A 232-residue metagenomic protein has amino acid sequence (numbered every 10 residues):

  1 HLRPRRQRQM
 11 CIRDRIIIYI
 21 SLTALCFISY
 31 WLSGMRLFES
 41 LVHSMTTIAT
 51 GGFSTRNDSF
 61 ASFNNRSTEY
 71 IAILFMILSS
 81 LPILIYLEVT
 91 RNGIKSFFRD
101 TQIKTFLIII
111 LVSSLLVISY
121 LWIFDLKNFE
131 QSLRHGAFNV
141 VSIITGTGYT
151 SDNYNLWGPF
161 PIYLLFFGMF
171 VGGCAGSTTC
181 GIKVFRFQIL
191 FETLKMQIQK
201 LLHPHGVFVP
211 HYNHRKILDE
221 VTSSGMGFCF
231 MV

Functional and structural regions predicted by a protein language model:
H1-R8, I12: Single conserved hydrophobic/aromatic residue that forms the stacking wall/gate of nucleotide- or nucleobase-binding
R13-S33, T101-F124: Selective recognition of specific alpha-helical transmembrane segments in multi-pass small-molecule
I16-I20, L41, Y70-L74, K104-I108 (+3 more regions): Hydrophobic alpha-helical transmembrane segments
A24, A72-I85, F106-V117, F230-V232: Hydrophobic cores of alpha-helical transmembrane segments in multi-pass integral membrane proteins
L32-I77, V117-K183: P-loop potassium selectivity filter motif centered on the GYG triad
Y86-I94, S119: Structural signal for the C-terminal ends of transmembrane alpha-helices and the immediately following loop
G93-T101: Membrane-interface helix-boundary motifs at transmembrane edges
A137, W157-V232: C-terminal structural cap/anchor segments
